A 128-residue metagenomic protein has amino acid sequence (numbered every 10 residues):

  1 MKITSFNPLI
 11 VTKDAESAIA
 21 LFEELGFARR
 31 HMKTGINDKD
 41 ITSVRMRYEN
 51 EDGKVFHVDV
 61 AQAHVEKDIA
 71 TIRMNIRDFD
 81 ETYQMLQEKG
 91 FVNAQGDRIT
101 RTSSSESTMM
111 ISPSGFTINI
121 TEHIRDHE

Functional and structural regions predicted by a protein language model:
K2, L9-K54: Core segments of cupin and vicinal oxygen chelate
T4-D14, A63-K89, E106-I111, F116: Vicinal oxygen chelate
M32-T34, Y83-E128: Vicinal oxygen chelate
N37-T42, E66-D68, R101-E106: Short acidic/glycine-enriched loop/turn segments that link adjacent beta-strands
V44-N50, V60, M110, I120: Short beta-strand element of the conserved SAM-dependent methyltransferase core
R47, Q62-H64, T100: Short secondary-structure boundary/capping segments
V55-F56, I118: Generic structural signal for well-ordered beta-strand positions
A61-E66, I124-D126: A short, sequence-level motif marking secondary-structure junctions
